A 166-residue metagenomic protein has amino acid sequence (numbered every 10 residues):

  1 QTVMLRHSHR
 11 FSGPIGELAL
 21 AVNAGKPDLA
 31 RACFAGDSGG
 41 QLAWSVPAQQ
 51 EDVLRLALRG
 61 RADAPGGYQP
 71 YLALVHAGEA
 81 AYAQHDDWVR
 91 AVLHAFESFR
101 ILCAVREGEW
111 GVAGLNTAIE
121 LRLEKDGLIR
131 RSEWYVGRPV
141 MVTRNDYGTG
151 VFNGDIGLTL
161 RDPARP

Functional and structural regions predicted by a protein language model:
Q1-V140, D146-G148: Conserved helicase motor core of P-loop NTPases
F152-P163: Short beta-strand-centered aromatic/proline hotspots
